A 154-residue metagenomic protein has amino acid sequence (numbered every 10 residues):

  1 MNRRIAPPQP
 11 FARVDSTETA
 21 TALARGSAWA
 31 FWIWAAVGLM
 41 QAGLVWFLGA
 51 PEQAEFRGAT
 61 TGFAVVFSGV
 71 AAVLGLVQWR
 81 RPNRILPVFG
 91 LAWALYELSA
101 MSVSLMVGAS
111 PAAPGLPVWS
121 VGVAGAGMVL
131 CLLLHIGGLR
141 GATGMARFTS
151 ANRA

Functional and structural regions predicted by a protein language model:
N2-A154: Topology signature of small-to-medium multi-pass alpha-helical membrane proteins
